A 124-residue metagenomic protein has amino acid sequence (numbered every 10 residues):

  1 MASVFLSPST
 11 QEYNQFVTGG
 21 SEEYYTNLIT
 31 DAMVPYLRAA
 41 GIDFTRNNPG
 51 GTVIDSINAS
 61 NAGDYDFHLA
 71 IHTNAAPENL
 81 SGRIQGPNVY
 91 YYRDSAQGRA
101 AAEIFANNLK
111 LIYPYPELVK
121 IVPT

Functional and structural regions predicted by a protein language model:
A2-V4, Q11-N14, Y24-T124: Active-site-proximal helix/loop segments of hydrolytic enzymes
G19: Extracytoplasmic/periplasm-facing segments of secreted or lipoprotein envelope proteins
